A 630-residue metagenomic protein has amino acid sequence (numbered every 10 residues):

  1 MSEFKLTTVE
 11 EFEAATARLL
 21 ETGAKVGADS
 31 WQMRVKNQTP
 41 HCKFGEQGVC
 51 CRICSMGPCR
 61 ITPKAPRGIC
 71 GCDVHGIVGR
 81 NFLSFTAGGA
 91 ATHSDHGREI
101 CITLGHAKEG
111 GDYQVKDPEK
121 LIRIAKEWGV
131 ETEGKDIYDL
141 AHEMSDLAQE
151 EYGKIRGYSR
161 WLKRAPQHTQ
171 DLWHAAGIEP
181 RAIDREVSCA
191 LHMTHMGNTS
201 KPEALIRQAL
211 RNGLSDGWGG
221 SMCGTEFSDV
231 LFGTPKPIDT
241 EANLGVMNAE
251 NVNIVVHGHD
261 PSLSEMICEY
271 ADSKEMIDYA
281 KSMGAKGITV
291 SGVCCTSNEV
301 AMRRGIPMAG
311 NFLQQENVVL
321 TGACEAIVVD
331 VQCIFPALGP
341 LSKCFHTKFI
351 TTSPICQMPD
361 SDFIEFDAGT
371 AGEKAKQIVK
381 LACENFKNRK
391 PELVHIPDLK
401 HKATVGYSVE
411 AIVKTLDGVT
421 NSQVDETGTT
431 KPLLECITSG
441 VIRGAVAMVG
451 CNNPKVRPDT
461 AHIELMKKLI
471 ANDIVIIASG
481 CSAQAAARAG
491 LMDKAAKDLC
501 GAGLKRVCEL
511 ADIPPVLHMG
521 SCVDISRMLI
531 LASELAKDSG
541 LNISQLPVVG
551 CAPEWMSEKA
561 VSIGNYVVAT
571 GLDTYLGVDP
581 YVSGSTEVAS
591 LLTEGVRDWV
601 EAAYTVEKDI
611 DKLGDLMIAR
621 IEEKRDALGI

Functional and structural regions predicted by a protein language model:
S2-I630: Anaerobic metallocofactor- and corrinoid-dependent redox/one-carbon enzyme cores, especially those from methanogenesis
